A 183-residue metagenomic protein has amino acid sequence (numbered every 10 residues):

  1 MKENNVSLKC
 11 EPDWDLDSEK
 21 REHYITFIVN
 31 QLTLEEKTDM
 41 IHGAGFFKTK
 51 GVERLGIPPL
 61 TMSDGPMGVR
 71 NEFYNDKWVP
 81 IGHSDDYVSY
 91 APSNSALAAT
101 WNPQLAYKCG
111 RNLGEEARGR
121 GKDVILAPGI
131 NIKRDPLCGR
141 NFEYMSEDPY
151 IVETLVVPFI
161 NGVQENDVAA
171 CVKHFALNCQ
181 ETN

Functional and structural regions predicted by a protein language model:
M1-N183: Glycoside hydrolase catalytic-domain context in secreted enzymes
